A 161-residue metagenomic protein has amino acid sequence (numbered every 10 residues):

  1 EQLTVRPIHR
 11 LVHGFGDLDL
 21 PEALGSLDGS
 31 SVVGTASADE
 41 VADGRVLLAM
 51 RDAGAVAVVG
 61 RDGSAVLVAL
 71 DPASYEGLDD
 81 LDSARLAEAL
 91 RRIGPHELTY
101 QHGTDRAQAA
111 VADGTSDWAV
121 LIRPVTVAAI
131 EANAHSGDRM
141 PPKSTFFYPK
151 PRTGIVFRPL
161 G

Functional and structural regions predicted by a protein language model:
E1-G161: Surface-exposed, charge/polar-rich loops and edge strands
